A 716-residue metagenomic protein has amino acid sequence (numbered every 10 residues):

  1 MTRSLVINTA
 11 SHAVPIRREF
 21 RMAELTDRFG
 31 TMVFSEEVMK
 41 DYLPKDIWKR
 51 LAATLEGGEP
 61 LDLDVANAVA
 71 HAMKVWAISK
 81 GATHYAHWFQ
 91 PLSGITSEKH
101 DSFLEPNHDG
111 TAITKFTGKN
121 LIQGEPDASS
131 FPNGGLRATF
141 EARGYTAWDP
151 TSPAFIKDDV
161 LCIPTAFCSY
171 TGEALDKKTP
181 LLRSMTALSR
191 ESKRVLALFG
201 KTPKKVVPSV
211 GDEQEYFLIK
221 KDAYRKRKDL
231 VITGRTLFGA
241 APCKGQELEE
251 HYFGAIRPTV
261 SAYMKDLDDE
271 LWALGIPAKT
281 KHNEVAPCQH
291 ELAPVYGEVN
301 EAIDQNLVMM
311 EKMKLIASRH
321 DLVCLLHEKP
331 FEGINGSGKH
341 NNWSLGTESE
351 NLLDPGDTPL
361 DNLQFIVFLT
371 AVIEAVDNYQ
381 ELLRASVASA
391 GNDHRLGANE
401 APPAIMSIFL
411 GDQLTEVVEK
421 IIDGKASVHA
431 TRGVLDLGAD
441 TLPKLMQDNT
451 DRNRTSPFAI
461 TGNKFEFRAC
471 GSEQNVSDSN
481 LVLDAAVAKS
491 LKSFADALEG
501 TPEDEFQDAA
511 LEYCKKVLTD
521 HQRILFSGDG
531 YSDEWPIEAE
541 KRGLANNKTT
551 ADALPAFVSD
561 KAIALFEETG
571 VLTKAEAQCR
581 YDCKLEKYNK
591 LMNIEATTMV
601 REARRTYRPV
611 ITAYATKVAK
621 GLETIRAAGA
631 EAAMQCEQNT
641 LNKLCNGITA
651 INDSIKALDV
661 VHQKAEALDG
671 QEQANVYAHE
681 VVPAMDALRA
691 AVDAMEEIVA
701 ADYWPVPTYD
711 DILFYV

Functional and structural regions predicted by a protein language model:
T2-M22, T139-F155, V160: N-terminal hydrophobic targeting/anchoring segments and the immediately downstream early-domain regions of hydrolases
R3-H12, R18-E37, T186, R190-R194: Flexible inter-domain linker/hinge segments
A23-S35, T54-E56, C243-Y252: Gly-rich Lys/Arg/Thr-decorated short loops/hinges at beta-loop-alpha junctions or inter-strand turns that position
F29-E141: Active-site core of metal-dependent hydrolases
V65, F89, T117, P294 (+5 more regions): Active-site proximal loops enriched in glycine and acidic residues that flank catalytic Cys/His/Asp and coordinate
V65-V69, F89-P91, K119-N120, F167 (+4 more regions): Active-site-proximal loop/turn and secondary-structure-junction residues that shape catalytic pockets, frequently
A142-L326, N335-G338, L345-D582: Glycine-rich, acidic/polar active-site loops that bind/position phosphate-bearing ligands
V517-V716: C-terminal amphipathic alpha-helical interaction region
